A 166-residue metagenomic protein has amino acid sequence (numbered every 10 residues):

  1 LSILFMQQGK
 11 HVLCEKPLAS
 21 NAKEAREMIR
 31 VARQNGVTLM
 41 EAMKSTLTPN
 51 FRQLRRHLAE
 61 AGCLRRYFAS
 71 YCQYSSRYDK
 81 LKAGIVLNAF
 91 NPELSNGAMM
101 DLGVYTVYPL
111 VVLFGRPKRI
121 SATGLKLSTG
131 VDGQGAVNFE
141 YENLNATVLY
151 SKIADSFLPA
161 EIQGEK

Functional and structural regions predicted by a protein language model:
L1-M43: Beta-strand-loop-alpha-helix segment that lines the small-molecule cofactor/substrate pocket of alpha/beta enzymes
Q8, Q34-N35, E60-L64, R116 (+2 more regions): Structured helix-beta-strand junction loops
E15, S70, Q163: Alpha/beta-hydrolase-fold catalytic nucleophile elbow
P17, M43-T46, K126, K152-A154: Structured beta->alpha junctions
N21, Y74-D79, S156-L158: A short beta-to-alpha transition loop/helix N-cap that caps and shapes the active-site region
S45-I120: Predominantly a Rossmann-like dinucleotide-binding segment in NAD(P)-dependent oxidoreductases
V107-K166: Contiguous beta-strand/loop segments that form the cofactor/metal-binding neighborhood of enzyme cores
